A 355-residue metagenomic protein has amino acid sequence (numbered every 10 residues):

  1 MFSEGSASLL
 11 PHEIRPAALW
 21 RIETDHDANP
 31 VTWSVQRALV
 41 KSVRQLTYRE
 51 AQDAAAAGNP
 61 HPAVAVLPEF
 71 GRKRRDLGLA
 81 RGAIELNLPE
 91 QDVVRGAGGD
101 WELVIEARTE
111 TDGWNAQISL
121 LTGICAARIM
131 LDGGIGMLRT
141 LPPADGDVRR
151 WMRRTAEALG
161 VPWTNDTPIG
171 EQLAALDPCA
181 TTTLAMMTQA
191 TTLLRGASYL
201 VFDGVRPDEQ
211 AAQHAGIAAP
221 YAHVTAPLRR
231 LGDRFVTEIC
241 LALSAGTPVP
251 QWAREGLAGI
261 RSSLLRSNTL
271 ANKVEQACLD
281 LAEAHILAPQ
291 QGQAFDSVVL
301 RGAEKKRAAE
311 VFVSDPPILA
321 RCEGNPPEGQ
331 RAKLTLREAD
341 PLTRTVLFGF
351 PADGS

Functional and structural regions predicted by a protein language model:
M1-Q330, A339-V346, D353-S355: Electropositive polyanion-binding surfaces
